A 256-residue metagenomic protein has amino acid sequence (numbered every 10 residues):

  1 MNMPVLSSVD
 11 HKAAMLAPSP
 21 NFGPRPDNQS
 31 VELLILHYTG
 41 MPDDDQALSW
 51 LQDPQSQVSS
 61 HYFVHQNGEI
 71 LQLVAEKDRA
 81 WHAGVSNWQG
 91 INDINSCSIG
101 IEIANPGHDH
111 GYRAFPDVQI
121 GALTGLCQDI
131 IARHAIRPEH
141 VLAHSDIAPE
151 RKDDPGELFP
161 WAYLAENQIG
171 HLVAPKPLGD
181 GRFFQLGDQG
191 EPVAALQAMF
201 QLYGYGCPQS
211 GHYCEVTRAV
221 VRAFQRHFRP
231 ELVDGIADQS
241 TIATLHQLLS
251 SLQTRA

Functional and structural regions predicted by a protein language model:
N2-E139: Active-site-adjacent loop/helix surface patches within enzyme catalytic domains that shape the substrate-binding cleft
G84-S86, P116-E139, A148-A256: Cell-envelope/ECM-targeting effectors and their regulatory/trafficking segments
